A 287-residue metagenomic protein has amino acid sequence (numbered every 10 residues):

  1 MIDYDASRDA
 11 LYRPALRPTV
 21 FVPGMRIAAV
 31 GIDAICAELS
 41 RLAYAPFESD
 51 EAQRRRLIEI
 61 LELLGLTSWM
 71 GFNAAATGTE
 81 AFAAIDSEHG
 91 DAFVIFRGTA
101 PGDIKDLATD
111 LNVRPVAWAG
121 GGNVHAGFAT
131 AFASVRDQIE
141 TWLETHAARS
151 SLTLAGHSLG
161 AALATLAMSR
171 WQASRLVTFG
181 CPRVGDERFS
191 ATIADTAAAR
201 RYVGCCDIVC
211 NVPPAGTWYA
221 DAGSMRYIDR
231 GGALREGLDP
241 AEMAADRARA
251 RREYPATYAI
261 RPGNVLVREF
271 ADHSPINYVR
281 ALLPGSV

Functional and structural regions predicted by a protein language model:
M1-A155, L159-V287: Non-catalytic, mobile gating and regulatory segments of ester bond hydrolases
